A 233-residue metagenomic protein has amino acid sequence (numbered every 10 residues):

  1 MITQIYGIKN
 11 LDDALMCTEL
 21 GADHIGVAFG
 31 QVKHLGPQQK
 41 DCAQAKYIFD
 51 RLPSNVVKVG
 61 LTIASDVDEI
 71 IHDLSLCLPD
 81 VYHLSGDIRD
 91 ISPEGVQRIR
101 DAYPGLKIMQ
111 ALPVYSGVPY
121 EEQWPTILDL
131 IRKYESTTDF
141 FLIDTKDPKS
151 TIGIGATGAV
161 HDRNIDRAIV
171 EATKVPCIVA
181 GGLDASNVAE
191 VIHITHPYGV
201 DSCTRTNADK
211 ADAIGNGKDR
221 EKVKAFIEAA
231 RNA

Functional and structural regions predicted by a protein language model:
M1-L52: Basic, often amphipathic N-terminal segments
Q4-N10, L61-V67, L112-V118, V179-S186: Glycine-rich beta-to-alpha transition loops that act as phosphate-gripper elements at the mouths of alpha/beta enzyme
N10-E19, Q97, T126-T137, V188-I194: Short amphipathic alpha-helices and their capping/turn segments at secondary-structure boundaries
C17, Y82, F141, D162 (+4 more regions): Conserved, mostly hydrophobic/aromatic
D23-H34, H83-I91, T145-T151, I194-V223: Glycine-rich phosphate-binding active-site loops on the catalytic face of alpha/beta enzymes
A28-K33, F49-L61, D68-S75, P79-A172: Conserved anion-binding
Q38-L52, E94-I99, C203-A233: C-terminal helical cap(s) of enzyme catalytic domains, especially alpha/beta-barrels
I178-H193, N207: A C-terminal functional module that forms or caps the active site or interfaces directly with catalytic machinery
